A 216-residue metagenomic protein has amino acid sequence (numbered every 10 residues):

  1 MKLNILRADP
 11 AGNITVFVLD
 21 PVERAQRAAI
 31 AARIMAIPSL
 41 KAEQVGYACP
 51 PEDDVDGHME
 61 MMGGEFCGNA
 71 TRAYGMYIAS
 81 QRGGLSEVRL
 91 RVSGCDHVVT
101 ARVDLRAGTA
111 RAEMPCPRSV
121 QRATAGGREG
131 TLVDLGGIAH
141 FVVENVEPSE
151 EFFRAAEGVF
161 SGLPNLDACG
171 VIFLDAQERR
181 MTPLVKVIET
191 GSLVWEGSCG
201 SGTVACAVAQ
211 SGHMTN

Functional and structural regions predicted by a protein language model:
M1-G108, S119, T131-D134, H140-N216: A glycine-rich beta-to-alpha transition motif near the start of alpha/beta enzyme domains, typified by
G108-M114: Short, solvent-exposed secondary-structure boundary/capping segments
G126-G127: Short "repeat-start/strand-capping" segments in structured domains, especially the N-termini of parallel beta-helix
